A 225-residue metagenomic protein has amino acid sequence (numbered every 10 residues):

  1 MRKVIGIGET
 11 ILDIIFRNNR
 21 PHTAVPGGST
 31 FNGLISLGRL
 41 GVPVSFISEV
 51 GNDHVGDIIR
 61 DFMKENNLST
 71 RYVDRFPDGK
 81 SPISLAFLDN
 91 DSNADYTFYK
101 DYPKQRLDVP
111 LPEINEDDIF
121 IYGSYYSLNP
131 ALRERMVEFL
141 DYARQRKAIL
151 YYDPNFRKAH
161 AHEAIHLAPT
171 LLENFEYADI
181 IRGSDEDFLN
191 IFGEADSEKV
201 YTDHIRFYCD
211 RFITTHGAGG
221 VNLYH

Functional and structural regions predicted by a protein language model:
M1-S69: Glycine-rich phosphate/adenosyl-contacting loop at the front of the ribokinase-like
K3-I5, D118-I119, I180, R211: Structural motif
N18, H22, L128-E134, A161-A164 (+1 more regions): Glycine/threonine-rich flexible loop motifs
G38, K64, D141-Q145, F175 (+1 more regions): Anion (oxyanion) recognition and catalysis
P43-S124: Conserved N-terminal subdomain of the carbohydrate kinase-like
D101, Y125, N155-A159, E186 (+1 more regions): Active-site beta-loop-alpha junctions enriched in small/polar residues
R146, H160-H225: Conserved phosphate/ATP/ADP-binding segment of small-molecule kinases
K147-P154: Short beta-strand/loop segments at the ligand-binding rim of alpha/beta enzyme cores
